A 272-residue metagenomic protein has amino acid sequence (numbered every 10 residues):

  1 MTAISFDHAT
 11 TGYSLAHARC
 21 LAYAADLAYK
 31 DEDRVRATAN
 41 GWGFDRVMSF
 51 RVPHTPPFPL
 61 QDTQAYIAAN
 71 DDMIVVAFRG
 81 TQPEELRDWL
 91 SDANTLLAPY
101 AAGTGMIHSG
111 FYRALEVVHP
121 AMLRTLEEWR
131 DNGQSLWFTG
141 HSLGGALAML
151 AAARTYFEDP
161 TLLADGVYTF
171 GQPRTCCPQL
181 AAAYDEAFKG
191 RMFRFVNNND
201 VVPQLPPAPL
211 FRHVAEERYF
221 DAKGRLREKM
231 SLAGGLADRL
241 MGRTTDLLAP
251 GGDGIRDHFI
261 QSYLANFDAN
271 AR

Functional and structural regions predicted by a protein language model:
M1-Y66, N70-D71: N-terminal low-complexity, Ser/Thr- and acidic-residue-enriched intrinsically disordered segments
N40-T139, Y156-D165, A183-R191, T245-I255 (+1 more regions): A conserved cap/lid and substrate-binding interface adjacent to the catalytic center of lipid-processing enzymes
T81-P83, G145, R174: Short, solvent-exposed loop/turn segments at secondary-structure junctions
G140-G144, A148: Gly/Ala-rich beta-loop-alpha elbow adjacent to hydrolase catalytic centers
L150-R154: Active-site signature of alpha/beta-hydrolase-fold catalytic machinery across serine- and Asp/Cys-nucleophile hydrolases
D165-R243: The feature captures the conserved acid-bearing segment of alpha/beta-hydrolase catalytic domains
L226-E228, L232-L236, T244, G251 (+1 more regions): Serine-hydrolase catalytic core
